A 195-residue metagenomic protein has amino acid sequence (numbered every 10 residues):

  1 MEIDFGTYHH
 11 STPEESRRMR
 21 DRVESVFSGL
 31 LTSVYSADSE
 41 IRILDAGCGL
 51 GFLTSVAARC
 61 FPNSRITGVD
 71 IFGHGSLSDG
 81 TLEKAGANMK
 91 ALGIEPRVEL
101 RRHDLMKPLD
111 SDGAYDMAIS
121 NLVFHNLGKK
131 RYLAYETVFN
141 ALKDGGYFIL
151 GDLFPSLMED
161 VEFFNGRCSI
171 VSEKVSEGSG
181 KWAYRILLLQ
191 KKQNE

Functional and structural regions predicted by a protein language model:
E2-V34: Class I SAM-dependent methyltransferase Rossmann-like catalytic core, especially the SAM/SAH-binding loop
S39-G49: Conserved class I S-adenosyl-L-methionine
L50-P62: Conserved SAM-binding loop of SAM-dependent methyltransferases across substrates and taxa, primarily the Class I
D79-K107: S-adenosyl-L-methionine
M106-A118: A short acidic, Gly/Pro-enriched loop at the edge of an enzyme's catalytic core that lines a small-molecule cofactor
M117-K130: A short SAM/SAH-binding and catalytic strip from SAM-dependent methyltransferases
Y132-D144: A short glycine-rich, Lys/Arg-flanked "PGG" loop and its adjoining helix->strand segment in the class I
G145-D152: Conserved beta-strand signature within the Rossmann-like core of class I S-adenosyl-L-methionine
